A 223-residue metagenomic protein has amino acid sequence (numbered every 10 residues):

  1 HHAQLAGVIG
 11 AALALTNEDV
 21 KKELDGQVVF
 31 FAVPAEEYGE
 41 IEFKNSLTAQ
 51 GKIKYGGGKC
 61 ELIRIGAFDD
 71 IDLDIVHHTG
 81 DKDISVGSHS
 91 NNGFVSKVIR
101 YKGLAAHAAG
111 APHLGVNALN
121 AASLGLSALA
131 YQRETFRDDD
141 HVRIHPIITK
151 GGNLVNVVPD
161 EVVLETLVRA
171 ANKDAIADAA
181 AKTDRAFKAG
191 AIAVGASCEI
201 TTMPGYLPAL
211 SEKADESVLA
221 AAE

Functional and structural regions predicted by a protein language model:
A3: Active-site His/Glu-centered metal-binding helix of metallohydrolases
A6-S90: Acidic/histidine-rich catalytic neighborhood of metal-dependent amide-processing enzymes
F68-E216, A220: Midchain, well-structured core segments that form catalytic/ion-binding scaffolds
E223: Zn-dependent metallopeptidase/amidohydrolase metal-coordination segment
